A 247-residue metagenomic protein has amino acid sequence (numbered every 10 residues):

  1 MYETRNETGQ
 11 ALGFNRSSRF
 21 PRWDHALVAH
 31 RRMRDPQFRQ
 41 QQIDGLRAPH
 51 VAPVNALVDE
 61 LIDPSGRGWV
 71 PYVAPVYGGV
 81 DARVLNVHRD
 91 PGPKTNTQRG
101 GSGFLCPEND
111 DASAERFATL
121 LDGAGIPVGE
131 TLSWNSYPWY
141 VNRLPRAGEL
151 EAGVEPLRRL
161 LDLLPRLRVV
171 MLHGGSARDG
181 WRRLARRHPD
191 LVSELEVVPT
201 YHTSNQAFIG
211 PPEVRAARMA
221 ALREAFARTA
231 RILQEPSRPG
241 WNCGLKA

Functional and structural regions predicted by a protein language model:
E3, E7, A11-L191, L195-Y201 (+1 more regions): A polyanion-binding, active-site-adjacent surface
P138, R178, R218-A221, C243: Short, surface-exposed, charged/polar-biased interaction segments
A147-E151, I209-A221: Short, surface-exposed amphipathic charged segments that create phosphate/polyanion-binding patches used for binding
V192-E194, A221-A225: Solvent-exposed, well-ordered amphipathic alpha-helical segments that flank/support binding or catalytic loops
A207, E224-A247: C-terminal accessory segment of soluble enzyme catalytic cores
